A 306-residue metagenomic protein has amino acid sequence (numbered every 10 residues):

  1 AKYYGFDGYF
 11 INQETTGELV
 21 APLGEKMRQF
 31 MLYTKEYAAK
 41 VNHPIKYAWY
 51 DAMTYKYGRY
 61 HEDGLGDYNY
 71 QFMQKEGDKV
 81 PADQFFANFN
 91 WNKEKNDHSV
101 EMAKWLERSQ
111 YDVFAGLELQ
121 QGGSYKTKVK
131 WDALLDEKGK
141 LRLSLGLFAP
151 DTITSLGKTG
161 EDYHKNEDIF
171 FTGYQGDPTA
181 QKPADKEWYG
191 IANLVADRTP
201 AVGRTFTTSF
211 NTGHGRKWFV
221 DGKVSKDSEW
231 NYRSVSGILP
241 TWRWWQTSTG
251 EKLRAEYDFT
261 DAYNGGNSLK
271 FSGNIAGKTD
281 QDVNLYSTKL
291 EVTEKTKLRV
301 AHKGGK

Functional and structural regions predicted by a protein language model:
A1-G5, E76-K79, A103-Q110, E137-K140: Acidic (Asp/Glu)-rich catalytic clusters
A1-H98: Chitinase-like catalytic core of GlcNAc-active glycosidases
Y3-G5, G139, Y263, L290-E294: Solvent-exposed loop and beta-edge segments used for protein-protein assembly and interaction
D7-Y9, Y47, A82-A87, Y111-L117 (+2 more regions): Hydrophobic beta-strand segments of well-ordered beta-sheets in folded domains
K95-E118: Glycoside hydrolase catalytic-domain groove-lining segments
V113-R254: Substrate-binding cleft of secreted/luminal carbohydrate-active enzymes
E251-N284: Short carbohydrate-recognition loop motifs
L269, Q281-K306: Extra-cytoplasmic beta-strand recognition segments
